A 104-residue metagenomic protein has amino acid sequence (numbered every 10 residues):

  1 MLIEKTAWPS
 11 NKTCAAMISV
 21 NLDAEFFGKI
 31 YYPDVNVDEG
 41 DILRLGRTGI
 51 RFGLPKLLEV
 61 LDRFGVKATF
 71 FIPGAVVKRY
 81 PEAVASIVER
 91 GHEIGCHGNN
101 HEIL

Functional and structural regions predicted by a protein language model:
M1-L104: Catalytic alpha-helical scaffold of carbohydrate-active enzymes acting on polysaccharides/glycoconjugates
